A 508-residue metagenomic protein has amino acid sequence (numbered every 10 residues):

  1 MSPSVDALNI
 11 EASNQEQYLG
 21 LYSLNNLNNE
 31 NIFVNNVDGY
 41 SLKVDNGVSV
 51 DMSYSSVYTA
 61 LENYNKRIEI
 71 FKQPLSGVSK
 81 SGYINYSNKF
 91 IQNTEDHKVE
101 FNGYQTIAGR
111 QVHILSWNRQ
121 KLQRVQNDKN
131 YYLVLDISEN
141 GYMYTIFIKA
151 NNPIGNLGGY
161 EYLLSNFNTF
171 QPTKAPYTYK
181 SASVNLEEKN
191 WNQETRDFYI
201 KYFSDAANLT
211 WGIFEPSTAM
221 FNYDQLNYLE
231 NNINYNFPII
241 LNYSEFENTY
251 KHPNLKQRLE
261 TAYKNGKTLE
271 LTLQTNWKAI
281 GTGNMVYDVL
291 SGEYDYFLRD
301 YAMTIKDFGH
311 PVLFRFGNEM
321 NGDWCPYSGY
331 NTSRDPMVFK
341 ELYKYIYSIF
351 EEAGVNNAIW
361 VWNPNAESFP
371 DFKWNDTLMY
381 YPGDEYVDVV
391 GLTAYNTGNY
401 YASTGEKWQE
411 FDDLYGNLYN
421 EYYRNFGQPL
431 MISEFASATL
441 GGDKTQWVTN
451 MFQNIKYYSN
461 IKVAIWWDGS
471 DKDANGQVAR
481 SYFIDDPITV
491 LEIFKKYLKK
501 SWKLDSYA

Functional and structural regions predicted by a protein language model:
S2-Y58, Y64, A150-V184: N-terminal targeting sequences that direct proteins away from the cytosol to non-cytosolic compartments
N29-N31, W191-Y296, S437, I465: N-terminal substrate-binding region of glycoside hydrolase catalytic domains
N93-I137: Signature of long, low-cysteine stretches enriched in small and polar/charged residues
T178-F221, Q428-A508: Substrate-binding cleft of secreted/luminal carbohydrate-active enzymes
Y235-E245, T377-Q409, W467-G469: Aromatic- and acid-rich polysaccharide-binding/catalytic face of secreted or lumenal carbohydrate-active enzymes
T249-A358: Substrate-binding cleft of extracellular glycoside hydrolase catalytic domains
L255-Q274, E385-G442, K499, K503: Glycoside hydrolase catalytic-domain groove-lining segments
Y343, Y347-N375, G427-G441, W466-G469: Aromatic-lined carbohydrate-recognition surfaces of secreted/lumenal glycan-active proteins
